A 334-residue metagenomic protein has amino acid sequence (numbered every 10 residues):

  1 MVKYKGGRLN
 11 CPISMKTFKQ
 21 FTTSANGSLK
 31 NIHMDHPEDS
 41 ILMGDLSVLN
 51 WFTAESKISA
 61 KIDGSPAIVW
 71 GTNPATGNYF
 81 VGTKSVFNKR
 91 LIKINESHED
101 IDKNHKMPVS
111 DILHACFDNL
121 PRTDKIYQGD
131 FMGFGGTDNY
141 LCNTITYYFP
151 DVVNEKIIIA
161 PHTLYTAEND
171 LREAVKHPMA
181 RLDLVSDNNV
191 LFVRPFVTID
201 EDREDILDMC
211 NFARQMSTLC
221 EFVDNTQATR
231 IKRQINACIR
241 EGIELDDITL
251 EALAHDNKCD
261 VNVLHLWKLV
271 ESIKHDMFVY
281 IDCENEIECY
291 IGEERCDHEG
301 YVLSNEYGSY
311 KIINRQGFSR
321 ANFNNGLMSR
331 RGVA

Functional and structural regions predicted by a protein language model:
M1-M15: Intrinsically disordered, compositionally biased terminal peptides
P12-S56, K61-P66, W70-A334: Core nucleotide-handling region used for phosphoryl-transfer chemistry
